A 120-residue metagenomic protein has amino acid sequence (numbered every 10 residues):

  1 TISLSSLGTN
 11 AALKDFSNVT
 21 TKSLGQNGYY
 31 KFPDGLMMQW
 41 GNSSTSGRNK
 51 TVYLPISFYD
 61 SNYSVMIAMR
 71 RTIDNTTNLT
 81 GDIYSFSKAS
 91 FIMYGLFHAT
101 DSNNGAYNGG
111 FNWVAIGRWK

Functional and structural regions predicted by a protein language model:
T1-Q26: Fibrous stalk/shaft segments of extracellular and virion attachment machinery
G25, D34-K120: Extracellular attachment/recognition segments
